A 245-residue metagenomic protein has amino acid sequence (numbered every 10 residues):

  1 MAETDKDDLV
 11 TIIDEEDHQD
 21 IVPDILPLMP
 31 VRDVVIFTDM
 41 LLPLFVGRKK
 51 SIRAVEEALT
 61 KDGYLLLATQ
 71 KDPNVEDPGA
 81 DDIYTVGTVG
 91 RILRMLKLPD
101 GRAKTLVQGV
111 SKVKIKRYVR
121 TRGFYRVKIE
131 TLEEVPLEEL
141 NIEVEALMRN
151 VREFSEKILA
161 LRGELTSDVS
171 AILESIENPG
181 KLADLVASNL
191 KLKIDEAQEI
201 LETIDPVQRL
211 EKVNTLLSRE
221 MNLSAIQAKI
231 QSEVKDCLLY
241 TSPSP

Functional and structural regions predicted by a protein language model:
M1-S242: N-terminal low-complexity, acidic/polar interaction/targeting segments
